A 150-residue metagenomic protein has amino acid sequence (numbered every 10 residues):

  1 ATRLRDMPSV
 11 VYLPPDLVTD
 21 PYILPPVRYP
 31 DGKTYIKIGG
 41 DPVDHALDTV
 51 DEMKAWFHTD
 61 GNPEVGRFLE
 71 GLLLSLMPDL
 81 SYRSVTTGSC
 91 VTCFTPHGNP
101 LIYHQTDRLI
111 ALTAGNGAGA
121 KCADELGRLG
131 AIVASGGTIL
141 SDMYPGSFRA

Functional and structural regions predicted by a protein language model:
A1-T106: Active-site substrate-recognition segment that forms the wall of the catalytic cavity or substrate channel
F68-A150: C-terminal catalytic lobe of FAD-dependent flavoproteins
